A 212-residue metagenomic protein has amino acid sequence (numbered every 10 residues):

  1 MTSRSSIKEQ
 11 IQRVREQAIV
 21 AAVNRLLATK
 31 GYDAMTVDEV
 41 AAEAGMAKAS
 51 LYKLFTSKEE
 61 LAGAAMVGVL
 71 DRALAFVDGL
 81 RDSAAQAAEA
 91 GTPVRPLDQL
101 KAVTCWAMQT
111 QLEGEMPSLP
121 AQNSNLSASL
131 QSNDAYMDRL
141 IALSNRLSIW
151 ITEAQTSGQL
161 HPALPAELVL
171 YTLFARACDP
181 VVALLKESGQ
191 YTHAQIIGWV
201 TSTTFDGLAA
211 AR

Functional and structural regions predicted by a protein language model:
M1-K30, A34-E43, E60: Basic, helix-initiating cap at the start of DNA-binding domains
M1-S3, A102-C105, N145, I149-S157 (+3 more regions): C-terminal peripheral helix-coil segments that are non-catalytic and often amphipathic
A22-L26, W106, T110, R176: Short amphipathic alpha-helical elements of helix-turn-helix/winged-helix folds
A44-F55: Short hydrophobic/aromatic patch on the recognition helix
A62-V69: Alpha-helical DNA-contacting segments of helix-turn-helix folds
A64, D78-G114, A166, L170-L173: Hydrophobic alpha-helical connector segments
V94-D98, A135-A142, T156-T172, Y191-Q195 (+1 more regions): All-alpha amphipathic helical-bundle segments outside canonical DNA-binding/catalytic cores that form hydrophobic
C105-S148: Short secondary-structure transition hinges
